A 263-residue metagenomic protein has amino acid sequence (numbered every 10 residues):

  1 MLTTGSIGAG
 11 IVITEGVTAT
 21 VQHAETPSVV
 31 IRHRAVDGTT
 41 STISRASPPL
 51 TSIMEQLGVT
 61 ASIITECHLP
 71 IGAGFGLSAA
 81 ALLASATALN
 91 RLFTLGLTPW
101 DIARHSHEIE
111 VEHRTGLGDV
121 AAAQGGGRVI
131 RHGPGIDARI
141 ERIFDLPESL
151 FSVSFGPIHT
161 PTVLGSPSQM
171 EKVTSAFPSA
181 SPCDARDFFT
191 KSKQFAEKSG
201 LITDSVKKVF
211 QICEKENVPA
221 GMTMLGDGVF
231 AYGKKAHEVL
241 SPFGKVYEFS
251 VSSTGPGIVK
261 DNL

Functional and structural regions predicted by a protein language model:
M1-I71, S241, S250-L263: ATP-binding N-lobe of GHMP and related small-molecule kinases
M1-T3, G10-I13, H113-T115, A121-A123 (+3 more regions): Solvent-exposed alpha-helices and their adjacent loops that cap or buttress functional pockets in soluble metabolic
I11, V17-Q22, D119-A123, R128-I130 (+1 more regions): Short beta-strand scaffold segments in enzyme catalytic cores
G58-L69, R104-V111, S205-E216: Short, hydrophobic/aliphatic alpha-helical segments
F75-P99: DPxDG-like acidic metal-binding loop motif
P99-F144: Alpha/beta catalytic cores of group-transfer enzymes, especially the acyltransferase/condensing modules of polyketide
D137-L263: C-terminal nucleotide
